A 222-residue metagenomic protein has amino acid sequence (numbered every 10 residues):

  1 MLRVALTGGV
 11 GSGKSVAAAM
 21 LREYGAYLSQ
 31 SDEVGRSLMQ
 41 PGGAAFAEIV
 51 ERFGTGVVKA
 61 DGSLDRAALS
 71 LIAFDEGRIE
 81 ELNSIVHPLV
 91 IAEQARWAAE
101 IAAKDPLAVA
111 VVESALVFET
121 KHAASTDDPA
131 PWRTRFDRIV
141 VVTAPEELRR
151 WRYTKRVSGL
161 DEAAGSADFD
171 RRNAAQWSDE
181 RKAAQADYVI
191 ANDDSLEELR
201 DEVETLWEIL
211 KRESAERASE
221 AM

Functional and structural regions predicted by a protein language model:
V4-L6: Hydrophobic anchor at the beta1->P-loop junction of P-loop NTPases
G9, L21: P-loop (Walker A) phosphate-binding loop of NTP-binding proteins
S12: ATP-binding Walker
S15: Walker A/P-loop
R22-S31, G43-A44: Post-Walker A helix-loop "phosphate-sensing" segment adjacent to the P-loop in P-loop NTPases
E33-V109: ATP-dependent small-molecule kinase phosphotransfer cores that center on conserved nucleotide phosphate-binding segments
Q94-W97, A123-A130, S158-E216, E220-M222: Small-molecule kinase domains that catalyze NTP-dependent phosphoryl transfer to phosphate-bearing small molecules
A95-P106, A110-K155: ATP-dependent NMP and nucleoside kinases share a basic, alpha-helical "lid"
